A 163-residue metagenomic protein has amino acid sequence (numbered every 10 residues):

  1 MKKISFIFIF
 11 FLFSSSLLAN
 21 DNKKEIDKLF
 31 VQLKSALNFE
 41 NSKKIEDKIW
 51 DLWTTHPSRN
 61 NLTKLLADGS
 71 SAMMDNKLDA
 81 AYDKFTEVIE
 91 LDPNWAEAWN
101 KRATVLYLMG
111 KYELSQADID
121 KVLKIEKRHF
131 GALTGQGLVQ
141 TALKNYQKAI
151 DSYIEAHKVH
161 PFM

Functional and structural regions predicted by a protein language model:
T55, M74, L108, A142-L143: Register position in tetratricopeptide repeats
L62, A96-E97, F130-G131: Helix-start (N-cap) detector for alpha-helical repeat units in TPR-like alpha-solenoids, especially tetratricopeptide
V88, K121-V122, E155-A156: Canonical positions in the second alpha-helix
